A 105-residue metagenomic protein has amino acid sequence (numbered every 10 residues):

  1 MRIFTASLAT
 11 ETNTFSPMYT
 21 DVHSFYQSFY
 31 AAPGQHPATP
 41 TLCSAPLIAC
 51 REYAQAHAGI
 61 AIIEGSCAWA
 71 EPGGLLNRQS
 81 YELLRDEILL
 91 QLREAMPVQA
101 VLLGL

Functional and structural regions predicted by a protein language model:
M1-H57: N-terminal amphipathic/basic leader segments beginning at the initiator methionine
T5-S7, E64, L103: Structural beta-sheet core signal
S16-P17, S66, L105: Proline/serine/threonine/glycine-rich intrinsically disordered regulatory regions in eukaryotic signaling
T41, E71-S80: N-terminal beta-loop-helix "entrance" segment that forms/cooperates in small-molecule cofactor or anionic ligand
A49, A68, E82: Conserved active-site "lid/cap" helical segment
A58-S66: Short beta-strand elements in bilobed, periplasmic/extracellular small-molecule ligand-binding domains
R78-E94: Glycine-rich, highly charged phosphate/nucleotide-binding loops
E94-L105: Short acidic, glycine-rich surface-loop motifs adjacent to enzyme active sites
